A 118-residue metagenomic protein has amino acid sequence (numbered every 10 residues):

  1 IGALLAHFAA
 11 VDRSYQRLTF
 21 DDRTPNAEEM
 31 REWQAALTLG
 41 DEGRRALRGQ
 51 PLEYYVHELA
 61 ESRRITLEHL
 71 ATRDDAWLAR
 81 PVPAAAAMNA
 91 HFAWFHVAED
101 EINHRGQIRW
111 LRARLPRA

Functional and structural regions predicted by a protein language model:
I1-T38, P81-A118: Short, contiguous alpha-helical
T38-L78, H91-V97: Acidic/histidine-rich alpha-helical segments that form the ligand environment of transition-metal centers
